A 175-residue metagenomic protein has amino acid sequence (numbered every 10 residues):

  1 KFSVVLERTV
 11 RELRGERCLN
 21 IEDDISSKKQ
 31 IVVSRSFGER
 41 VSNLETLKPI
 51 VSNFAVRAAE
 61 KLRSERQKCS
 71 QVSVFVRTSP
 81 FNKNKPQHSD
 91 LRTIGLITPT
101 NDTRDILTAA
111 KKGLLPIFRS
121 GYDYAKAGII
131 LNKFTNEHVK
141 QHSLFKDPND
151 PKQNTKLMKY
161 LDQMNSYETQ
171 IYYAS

Functional and structural regions predicted by a protein language model:
K1-D123, V139: DNA-contacting surface of Y-family translesion DNA polymerases
H88, L96-S175: Acidic, metal-coordinating catalytic segment for phosphate/diphosphate chemistry, firing primarily on the Nudix
